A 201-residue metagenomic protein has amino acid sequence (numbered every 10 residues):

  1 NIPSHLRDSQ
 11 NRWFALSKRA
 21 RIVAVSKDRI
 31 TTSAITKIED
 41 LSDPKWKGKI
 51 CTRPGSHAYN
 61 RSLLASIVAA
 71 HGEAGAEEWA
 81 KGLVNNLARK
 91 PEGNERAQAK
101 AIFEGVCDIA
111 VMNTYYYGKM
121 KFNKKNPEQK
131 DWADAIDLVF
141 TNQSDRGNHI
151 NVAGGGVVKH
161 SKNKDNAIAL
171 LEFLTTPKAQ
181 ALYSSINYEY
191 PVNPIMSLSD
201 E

Functional and structural regions predicted by a protein language model:
N1, W13, E39, P127-H149 (+2 more regions): Short beta-strand->loop
N1-V23, E39, C51: A structural signal for short loop-to-beta-strand junctions that line the ligand-binding cleft of periplasmic/secreted
L6-D8, F14-K18, D43-K45, F103-E104 (+3 more regions): Extracellular/periplasmic catalytic domains that process cell-envelope and extracellular macromolecules
R19-I22, I136, V152-G155: Small-molecule pocket liners
D28-T36, A69-E77, S161-A167: Short helix-loop capping/hinge motifs at secondary-structure junctions, enriched in acidic/polar residues
E39-A58, S66-V68: Short loop->beta-strand "edge-of-pocket" segments that line small-molecule binding or catalytic clefts across diverse
G55, Y59-S62, S66-T141: Ligand-binding pocket segment of bilobal, Venus flytrap-like solute-binding proteins
A153-E201: Mature extracytoplasmic/periplasmic domains
